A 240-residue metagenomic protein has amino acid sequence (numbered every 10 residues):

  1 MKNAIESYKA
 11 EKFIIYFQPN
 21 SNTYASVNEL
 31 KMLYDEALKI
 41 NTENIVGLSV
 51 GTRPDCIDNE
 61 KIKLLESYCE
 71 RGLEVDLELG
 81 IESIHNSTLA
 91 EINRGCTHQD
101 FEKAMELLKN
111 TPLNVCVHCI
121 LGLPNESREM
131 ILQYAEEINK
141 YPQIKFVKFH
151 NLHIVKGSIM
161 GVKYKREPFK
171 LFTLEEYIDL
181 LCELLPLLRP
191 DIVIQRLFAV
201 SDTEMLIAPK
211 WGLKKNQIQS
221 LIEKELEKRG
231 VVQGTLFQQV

Functional and structural regions predicted by a protein language model:
M1-V27, N44-I57, E74-F101, K148: Core AdoMet radical
A4-K9, Y34-E43, K63-E74, E106-N110 (+1 more regions): Acidic (Asp/Glu)-rich catalytic clusters
S21-A25, P54-I57, G122-S127, V155 (+1 more regions): Short, small-residue-enriched loops and turns at beta-alpha junctions that line or gate enzyme active sites
S26-D35, D58-C69, I131: Distinct, well-ordered alpha-helical segments
L38-N44, L132-K148, I218-Q233: Structural recognition of alpha->loop->beta junctions
S87-R94, I120-P124, P168: Surface-exposed cleft-lining segments at the edges of enzyme active sites
Q99-I159, E175-F198: Conserved C-terminal portion of the radical SAM core fold that forms the substrate/S-adenosylmethionine-binding
H153-V240: Auxiliary Fe-S-binding modules of radical SAM enzymes
